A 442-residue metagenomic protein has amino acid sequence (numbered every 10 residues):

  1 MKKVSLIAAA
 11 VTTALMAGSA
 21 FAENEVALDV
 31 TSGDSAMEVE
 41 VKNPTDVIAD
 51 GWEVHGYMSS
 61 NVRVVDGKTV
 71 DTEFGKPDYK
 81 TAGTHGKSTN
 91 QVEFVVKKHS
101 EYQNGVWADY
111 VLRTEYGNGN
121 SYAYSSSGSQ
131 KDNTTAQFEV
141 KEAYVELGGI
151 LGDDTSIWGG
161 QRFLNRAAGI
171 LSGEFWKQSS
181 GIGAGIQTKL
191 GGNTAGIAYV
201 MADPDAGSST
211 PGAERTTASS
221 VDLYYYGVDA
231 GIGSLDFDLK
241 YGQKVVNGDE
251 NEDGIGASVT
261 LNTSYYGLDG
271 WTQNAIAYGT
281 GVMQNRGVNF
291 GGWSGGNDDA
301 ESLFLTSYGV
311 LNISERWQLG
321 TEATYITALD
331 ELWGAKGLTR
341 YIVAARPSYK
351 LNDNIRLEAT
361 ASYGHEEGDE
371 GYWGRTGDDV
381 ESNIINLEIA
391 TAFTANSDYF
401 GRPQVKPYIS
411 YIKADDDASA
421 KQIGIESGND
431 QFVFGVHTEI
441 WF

Functional and structural regions predicted by a protein language model:
M1-V4: Positively charged n-region of N-terminal signal peptides that target proteins for export
A8, T12-D153, T188-K189, V310-L311 (+3 more regions): Beta-barrel outer-membrane channel/assembly domains of diderm bacteria
N43, T81-H85, Y122-T135, I170-F175 (+6 more regions): Outer-membrane beta-barrel domain signature
H55-R63, V111-E115, W158-R162, G196-V200 (+7 more regions): Transmembrane beta-strands of outer-membrane beta-barrel proteins
N61-T84, A123-K141, L151-E250: Surface-exposed coil loops of outer-membrane beta-barrel proteins
V62-V70, Y102, N118-Y124, N165-G169 (+9 more regions): Gram-negative outer-membrane beta-barrel proteins
N90-F94, V140-V145, S180-A184, S219-L223 (+5 more regions): Hydrophobic, lipid-facing positions within transmembrane beta-strands of outer-membrane proteins
G192, A218, V228-V245, E250-G377 (+2 more regions): Detector for outer-membrane/organellar transmembrane beta-barrel domains, recognizing the amphipathic beta-strand
